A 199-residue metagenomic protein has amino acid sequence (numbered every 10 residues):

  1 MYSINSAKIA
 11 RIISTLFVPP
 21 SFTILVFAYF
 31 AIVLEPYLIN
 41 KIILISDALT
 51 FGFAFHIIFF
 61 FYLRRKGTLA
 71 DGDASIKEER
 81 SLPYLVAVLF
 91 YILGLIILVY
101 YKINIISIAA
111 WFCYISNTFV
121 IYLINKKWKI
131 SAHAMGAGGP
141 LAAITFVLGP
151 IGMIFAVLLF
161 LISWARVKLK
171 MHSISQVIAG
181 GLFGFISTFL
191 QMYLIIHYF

Functional and structural regions predicted by a protein language model:
M1-A10: Short, Lys/Arg-rich, polar N-terminal cytosolic tail immediately upstream of the first transmembrane signal-anchor
I13-L34: The first (N-terminal) embedded transmembrane alpha-helix
I24, L85-I96, S116, M135-G138 (+1 more regions): Core segments of transmembrane alpha-helices that mediate helix-helix packing or line hydrophobic substrate/ligand
L25-F30, F55-K66, L93-L98, V120 (+4 more regions): Alpha-helical membrane-inserting segments
N40-F55, C113, A143: Alpha-helical transmembrane segments
I43, K77-S81, G94-A110: Transmembrane helix-loop-helix
A70-V86: Juxtamembrane helix-capping/reentrant segments at transmembrane boundaries
N104-F199: Membrane-embedded catalytic cores of phosphoryl/pyrophosphoryl-handling enzymes
